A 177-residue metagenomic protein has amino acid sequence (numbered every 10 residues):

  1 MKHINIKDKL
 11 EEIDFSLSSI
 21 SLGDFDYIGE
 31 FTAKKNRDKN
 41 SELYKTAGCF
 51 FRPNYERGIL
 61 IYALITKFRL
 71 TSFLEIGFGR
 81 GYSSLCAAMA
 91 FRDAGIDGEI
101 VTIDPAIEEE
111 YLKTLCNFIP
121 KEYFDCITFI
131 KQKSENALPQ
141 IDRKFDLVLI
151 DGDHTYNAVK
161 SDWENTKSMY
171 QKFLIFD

Functional and structural regions predicted by a protein language model:
M1-R52: Rossmann-like AdoMet
Y44-R52, E56-D177: S-adenosylmethionine/decaboxylated-SAM
